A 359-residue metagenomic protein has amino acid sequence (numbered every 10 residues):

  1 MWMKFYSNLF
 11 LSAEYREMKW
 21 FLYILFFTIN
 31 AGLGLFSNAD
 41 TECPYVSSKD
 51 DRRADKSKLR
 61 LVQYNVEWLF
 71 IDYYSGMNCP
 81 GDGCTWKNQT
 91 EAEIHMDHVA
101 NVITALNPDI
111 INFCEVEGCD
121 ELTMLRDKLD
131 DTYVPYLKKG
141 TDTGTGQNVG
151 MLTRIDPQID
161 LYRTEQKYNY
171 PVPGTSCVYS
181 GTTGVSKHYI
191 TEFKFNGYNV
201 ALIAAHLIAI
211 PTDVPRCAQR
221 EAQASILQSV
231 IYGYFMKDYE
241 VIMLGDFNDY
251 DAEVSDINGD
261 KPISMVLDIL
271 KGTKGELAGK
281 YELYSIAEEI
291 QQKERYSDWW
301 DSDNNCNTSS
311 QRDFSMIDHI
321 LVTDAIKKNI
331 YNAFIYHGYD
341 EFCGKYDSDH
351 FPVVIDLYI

Functional and structural regions predicted by a protein language model:
E14, L35-K128, T132, G140-Q147: N-terminal, active-site-proximal structural segment of metallo-dependent hydrolase catalytic domains
F21-I29: Sec-dependent N-terminal signal peptides
N38-R53, S229-I242, D249-I359: Metal-dependent phosphoester-hydrolase catalytic domains
S48-D51, C84-T90, N107-F113, L137-K139 (+6 more regions): Second-shell loop/turn segments in exported
V62-L69, C114-E117, L137-T141, R154-I155 (+4 more regions): Active-site-proximal beta-strand/loop segments in catalytic clefts of secreted hydrolases
V116-N199, L207: Structured beta-strand-rich core segments of catalytic domains in phosphoester-bond hydrolases
Y198, I203-R216: Active-site His/acidic residue clusters
